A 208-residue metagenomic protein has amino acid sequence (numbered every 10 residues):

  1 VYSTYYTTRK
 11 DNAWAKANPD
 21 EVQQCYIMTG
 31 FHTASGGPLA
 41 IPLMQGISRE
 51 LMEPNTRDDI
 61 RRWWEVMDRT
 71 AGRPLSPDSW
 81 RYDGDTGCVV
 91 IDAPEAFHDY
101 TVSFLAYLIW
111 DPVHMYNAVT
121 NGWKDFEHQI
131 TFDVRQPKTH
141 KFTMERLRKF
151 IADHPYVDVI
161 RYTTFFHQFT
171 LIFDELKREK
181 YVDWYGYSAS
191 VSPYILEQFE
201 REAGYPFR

Functional and structural regions predicted by a protein language model:
V1-R208: Glycan-processing catalytic domains of CAZymes
